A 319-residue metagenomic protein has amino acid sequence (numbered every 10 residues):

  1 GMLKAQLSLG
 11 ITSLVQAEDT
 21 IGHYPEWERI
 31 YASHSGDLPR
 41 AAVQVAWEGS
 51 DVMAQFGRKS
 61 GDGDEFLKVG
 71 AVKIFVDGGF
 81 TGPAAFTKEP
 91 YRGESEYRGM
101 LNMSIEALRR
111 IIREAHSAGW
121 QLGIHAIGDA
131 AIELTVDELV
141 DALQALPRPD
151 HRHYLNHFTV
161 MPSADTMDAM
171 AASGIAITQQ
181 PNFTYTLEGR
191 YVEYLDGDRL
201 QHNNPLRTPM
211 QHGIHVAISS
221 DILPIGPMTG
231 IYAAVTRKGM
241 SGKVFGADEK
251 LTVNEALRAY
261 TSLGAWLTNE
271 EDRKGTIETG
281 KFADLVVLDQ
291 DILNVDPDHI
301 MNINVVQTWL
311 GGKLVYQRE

Functional and structural regions predicted by a protein language model:
G1-L9: Internal alpha/beta scaffold segment
T12-S13: Short acidic/polar active-site loop segments enriched in Thr and Asp
T20-E133, D137, A145, T166-A176 (+2 more regions): Metal-coordinating catalytic core of metallo-dependent amide/deamination hydrolases
T20-I21, W47-G49, F158-M161, D291-I292: Short beta->alpha connector loops
R113-G123, A130-H153, H157-T159, D165-I292 (+3 more regions): His/Asp/Glu-enriched, well-ordered alpha-helical/loop segment that forms or immediately abuts the divalent-metal
